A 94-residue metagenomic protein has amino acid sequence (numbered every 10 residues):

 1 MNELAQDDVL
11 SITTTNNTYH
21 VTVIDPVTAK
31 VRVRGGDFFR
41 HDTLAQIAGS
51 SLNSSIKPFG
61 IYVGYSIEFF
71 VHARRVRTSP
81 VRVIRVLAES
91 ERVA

Functional and structural regions predicted by a protein language model:
M1-T14, T18-A94: Cysteine-centric segments in proteins
